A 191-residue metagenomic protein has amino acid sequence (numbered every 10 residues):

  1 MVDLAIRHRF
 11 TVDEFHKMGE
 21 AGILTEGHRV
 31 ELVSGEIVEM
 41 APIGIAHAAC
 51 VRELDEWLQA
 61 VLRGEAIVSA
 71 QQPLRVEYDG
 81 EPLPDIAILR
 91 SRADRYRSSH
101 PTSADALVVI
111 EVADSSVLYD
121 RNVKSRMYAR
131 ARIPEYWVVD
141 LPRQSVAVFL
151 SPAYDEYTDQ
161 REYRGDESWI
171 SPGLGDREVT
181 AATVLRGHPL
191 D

Functional and structural regions predicted by a protein language model:
M1-D191: Gly/Pro/Ser/Thr-rich low-complexity, intrinsically disordered segments predominantly at protein N-termini
